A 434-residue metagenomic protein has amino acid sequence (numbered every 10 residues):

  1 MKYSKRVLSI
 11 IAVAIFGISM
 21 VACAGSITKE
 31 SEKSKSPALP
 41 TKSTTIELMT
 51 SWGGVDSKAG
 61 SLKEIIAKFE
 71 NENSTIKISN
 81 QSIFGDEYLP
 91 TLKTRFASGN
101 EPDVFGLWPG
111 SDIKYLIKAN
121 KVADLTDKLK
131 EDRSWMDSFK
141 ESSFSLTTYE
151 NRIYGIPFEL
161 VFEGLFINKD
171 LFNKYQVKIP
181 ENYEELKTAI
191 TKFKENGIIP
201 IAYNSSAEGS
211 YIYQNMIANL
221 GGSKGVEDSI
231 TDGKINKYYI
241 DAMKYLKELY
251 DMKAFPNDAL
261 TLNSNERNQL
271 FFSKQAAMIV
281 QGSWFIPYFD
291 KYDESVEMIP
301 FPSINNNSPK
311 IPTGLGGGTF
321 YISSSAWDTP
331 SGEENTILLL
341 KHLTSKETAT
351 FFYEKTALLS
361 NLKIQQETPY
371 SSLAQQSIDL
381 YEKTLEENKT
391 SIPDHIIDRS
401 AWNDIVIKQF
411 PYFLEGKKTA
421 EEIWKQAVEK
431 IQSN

Functional and structural regions predicted by a protein language model:
Y3-S4, L8-S9, C23-K114, K118-A119 (+6 more regions): Conserved N-terminal structural module of periplasmic/extracytoplasmic solute-binding proteins
A67, N71-E72, K77, Y175 (+3 more regions): Extracytoplasmic/periplasmic substrate-recognition and gating elements
F84, W108-G164, K178, K187 (+5 more regions): Hinge/lid segment of periplasmic solute-binding proteins
R95, P102-D103, D132-L171, I199-S205 (+2 more regions): A structural signal for short loop-to-beta-strand junctions that line the ligand-binding cleft of periplasmic/secreted
D124-F139, G221-D241, S303-T313, I364-Q376 (+1 more regions): Short, solvent-exposed loop/beta-turn-alpha elements that line the ligand-binding surface or hinge of extracytoplasmic
T148, G314, L362-Q365, I378-Q432: C-terminal capping/gating helix-and-loop segments adjacent to ligand/active sites or protein-protein/ligand interfaces
Y149-F158, E163, K187-D232, K247 (+1 more regions): Extracytoplasmic/periplasmic solute-binding protein
I190-K192, I230-L260: Glycine-centered hinge/linker elements that transmit conformational signals in sensory and ligand-binding systems
